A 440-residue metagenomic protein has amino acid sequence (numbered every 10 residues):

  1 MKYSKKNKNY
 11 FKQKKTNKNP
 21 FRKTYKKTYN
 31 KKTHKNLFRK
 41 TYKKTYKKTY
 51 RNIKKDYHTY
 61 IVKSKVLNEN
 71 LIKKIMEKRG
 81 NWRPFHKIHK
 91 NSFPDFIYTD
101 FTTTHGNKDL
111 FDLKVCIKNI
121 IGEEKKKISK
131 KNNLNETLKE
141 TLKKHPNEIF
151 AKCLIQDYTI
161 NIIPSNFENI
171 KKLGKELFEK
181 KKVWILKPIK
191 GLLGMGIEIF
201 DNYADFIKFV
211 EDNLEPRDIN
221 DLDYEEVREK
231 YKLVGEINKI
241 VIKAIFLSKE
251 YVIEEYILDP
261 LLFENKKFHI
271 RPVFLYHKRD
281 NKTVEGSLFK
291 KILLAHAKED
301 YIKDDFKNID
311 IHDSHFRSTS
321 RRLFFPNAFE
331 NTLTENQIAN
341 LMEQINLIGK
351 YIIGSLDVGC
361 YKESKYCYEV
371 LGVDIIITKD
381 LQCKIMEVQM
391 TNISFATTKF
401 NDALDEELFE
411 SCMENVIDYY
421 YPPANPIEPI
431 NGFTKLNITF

Functional and structural regions predicted by a protein language model:
M1-K54: Arg/Lys-rich, intrinsically disordered low-complexity tails that mediate electrostatic binding and condensation
T33, Y57, I311-S314: Intrinsically disordered, low-complexity cationic segments
H58-I185, I189-L192, I199-D205, F209-E211: Conserved N-proximal alpha/beta basic substrate-recognition cap immediately N-terminal to, or forming the N-lobe
W82-F85, C383, F433: Tryptophan-centered short beta-strand motifs
H89-F96, A151-Q156, E363-L371, E428-T434: Short amphipathic alpha-helical segments embedded in low-complexity Lys/Glu-rich regions
L113-C116, M386-S394: Short acidic (Asp/Glu) and glycine-rich catalytic loops that position anionic groups and cofactors
E179-I185, I189-Y368, T378-K384, T391 (+3 more regions): Catalytic core of tubulin tyrosine ligase-like
V373-I375: Hydrophobic residue at the +6 position relative to the catalytic HRD Asp in the kinase catalytic loop
